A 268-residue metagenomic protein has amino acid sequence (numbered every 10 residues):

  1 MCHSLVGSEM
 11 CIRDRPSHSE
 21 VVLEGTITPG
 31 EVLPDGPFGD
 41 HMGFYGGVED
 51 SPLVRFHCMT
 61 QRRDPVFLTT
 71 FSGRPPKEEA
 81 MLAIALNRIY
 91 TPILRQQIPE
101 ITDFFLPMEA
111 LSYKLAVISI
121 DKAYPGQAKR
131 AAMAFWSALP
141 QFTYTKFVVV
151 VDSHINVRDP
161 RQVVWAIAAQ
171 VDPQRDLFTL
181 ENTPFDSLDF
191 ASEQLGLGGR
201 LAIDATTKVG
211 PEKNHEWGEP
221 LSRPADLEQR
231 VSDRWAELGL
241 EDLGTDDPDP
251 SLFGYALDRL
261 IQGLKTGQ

Functional and structural regions predicted by a protein language model:
M1-G7, I12: Single conserved hydrophobic/aromatic residue that forms the stacking wall/gate of nucleotide- or nucleobase-binding
H3, G36, L201: Flexible, active-site-adjacent loop/turn segments at secondary-structure boundaries
L5-V6, H18, S51, Q162 (+1 more regions): Generic structural microfeature
S8-E9, P37-F44, T102-F104, M133-F135: Glycine-rich, charged/polar anion/phosphate-binding loops that engage phosphate groups from diverse ligands
R13-Y90, L94-R95: A conserved active-site cap/scaffold subdomain adjacent to cofactor or substrate pockets
P29-G30, F44, M59-R63, I93-E100 (+3 more regions): Change "in soluble alpha/beta enzymes" to "in soluble alpha/beta proteins
P75-T102, E109-A123: Long, well-ordered mid-to-C-terminal structural blocks that present hydrophobic/aromatic surfaces
L106-Q268: Membrane-interface helix/loop boundary segments of multi-pass membrane proteins
